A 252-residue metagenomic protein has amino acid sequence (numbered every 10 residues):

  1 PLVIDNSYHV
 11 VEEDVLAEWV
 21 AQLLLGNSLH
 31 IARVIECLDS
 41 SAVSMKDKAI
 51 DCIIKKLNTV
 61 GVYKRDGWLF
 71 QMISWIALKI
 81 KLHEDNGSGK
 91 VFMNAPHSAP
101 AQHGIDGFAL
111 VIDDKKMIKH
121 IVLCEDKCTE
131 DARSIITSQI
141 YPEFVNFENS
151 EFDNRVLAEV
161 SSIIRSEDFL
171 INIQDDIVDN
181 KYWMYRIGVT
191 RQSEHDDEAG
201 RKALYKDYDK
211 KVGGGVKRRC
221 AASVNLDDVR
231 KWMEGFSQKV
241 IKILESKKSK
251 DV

Functional and structural regions predicted by a protein language model:
P1-M72, I76: Interdomain/boundary linker segments immediately adjacent to catalytic/signaling cores
N27-K48, N146-Q174, K231-S237: Generic detector of solvent-exposed, compositionally biased contiguous segments
L78, G107-A109, V122-C128: Conserved catalytic cores of phosphodiester-cleaving nucleases, focusing on short active-site segments
K81-P100: A short acidic/basic microdomain associated with nuclease active sites
N86, D113-K119: Short, solvent-exposed loop/turn segments that connect beta-strands within catalytic domains and beta-strand-rich
H97-I105, A109-I112: Charged mid-protein connector segments
A132-Y205: Acidic, metal/cofactor-coordinating or nucleic-acid-engaging core segments within structured domains
V189-V252: Non-catalytic C-terminal interaction segments of nucleic acid-processing enzymes
